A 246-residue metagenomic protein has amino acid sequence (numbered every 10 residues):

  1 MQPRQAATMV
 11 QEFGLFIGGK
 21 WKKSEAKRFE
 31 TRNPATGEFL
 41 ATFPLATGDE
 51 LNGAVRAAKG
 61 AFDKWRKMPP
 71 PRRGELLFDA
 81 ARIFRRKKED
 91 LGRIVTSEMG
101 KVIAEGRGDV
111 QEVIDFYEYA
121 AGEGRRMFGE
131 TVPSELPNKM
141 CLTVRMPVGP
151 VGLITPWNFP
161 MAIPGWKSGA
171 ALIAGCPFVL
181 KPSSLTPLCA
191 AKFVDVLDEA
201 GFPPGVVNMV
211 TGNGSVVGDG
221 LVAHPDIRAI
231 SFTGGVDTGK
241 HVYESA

Functional and structural regions predicted by a protein language model:
M1-F43, E75, D79, G129-I154: Terminal low-complexity tails and localization/encapsulation signals of metabolic enzymes
G14-I17, E30-N33, F39-G53, G201-V206 (+1 more regions): Histidine- and aromatic-rich ligand-binding microenvironments
W21, F62-W65, W157, W166: Signature tryptophan residues that serve as conserved aromatic anchors
E30, T42, I94, E105 (+3 more regions): Conserved beta-strand positions that form and line the central face of beta-propeller blades
E38-M127, N138: Glycine-rich loop-to-alpha-helix module at the N-terminal edge of alpha/beta enzyme cores
G129-A246: Rossmann-like NAD(P) dinucleotide-binding subdomain of oxidoreductase/dehydrogenase enzymes
